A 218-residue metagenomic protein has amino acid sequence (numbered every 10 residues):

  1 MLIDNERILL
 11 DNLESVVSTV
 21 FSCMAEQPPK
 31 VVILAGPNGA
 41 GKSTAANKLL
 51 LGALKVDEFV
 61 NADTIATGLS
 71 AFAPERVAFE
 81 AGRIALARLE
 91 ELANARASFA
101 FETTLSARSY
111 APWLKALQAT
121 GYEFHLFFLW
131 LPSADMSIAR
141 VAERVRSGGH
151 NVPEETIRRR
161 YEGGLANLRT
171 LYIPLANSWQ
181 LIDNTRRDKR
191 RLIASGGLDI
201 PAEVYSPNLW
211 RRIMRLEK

Functional and structural regions predicted by a protein language model:
I8-V16: N-terminal pre-Walker A segment at the start of P-loop NTPase domains
C23-P28: Phosphate-binding P-loop
P37: P-loop (Walker A) phosphate-binding loop of NTP-binding proteins
K42: Conserved lysine of the Walker
A46-A97: Conserved substrate/cofactor phosphate-moiety recognition/catalytic segment in nucleotide-dependent phosphotransferases
V77-L131, G164: Glycine-rich phosphate-binding loop used to anchor ATP phosphates in small-molecule kinases, encompassing both
Y122-T170: A glycine- and Lys/Arg-enriched "phosphate-lid" helix/loop adjacent to the NTP-binding pocket of small-molecule kinases
T170-K218: NTP-dependent small-molecule kinase module
